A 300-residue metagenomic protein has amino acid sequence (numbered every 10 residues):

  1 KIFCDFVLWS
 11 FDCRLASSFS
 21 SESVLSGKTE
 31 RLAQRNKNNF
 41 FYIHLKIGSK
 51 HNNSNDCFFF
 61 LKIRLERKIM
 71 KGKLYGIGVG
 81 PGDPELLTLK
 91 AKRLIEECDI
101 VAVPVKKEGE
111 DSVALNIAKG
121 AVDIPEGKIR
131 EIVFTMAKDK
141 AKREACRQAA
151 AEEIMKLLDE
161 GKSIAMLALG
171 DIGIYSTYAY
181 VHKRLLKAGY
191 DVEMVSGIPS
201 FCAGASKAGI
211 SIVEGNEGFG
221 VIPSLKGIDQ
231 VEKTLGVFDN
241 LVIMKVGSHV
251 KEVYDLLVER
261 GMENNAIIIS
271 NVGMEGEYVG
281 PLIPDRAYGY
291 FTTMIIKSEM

Functional and structural regions predicted by a protein language model:
F6, S20, F40-F41, L45 (+2 more regions): Short hydrophobic targeting helices and cationic amphipathic motifs that mediate membrane/organellar targeting
C57-I69: Short, Lys/Arg-enriched N-terminal segments with co-localized hydrophobic residues within the first ~10-30 amino acids
M70-P84, L89-A91, E96-D191, G280 (+3 more regions): Class I S-adenosyl-L-methionine
L74, L235-M300: A contiguous loop/helix-start segment that scaffolds small-molecule binding in enzyme catalytic cores
G173-G236, D285: Class I SAM-dependent methyltransferase SAM-binding "motif I" and its flanking Rossmann-like core
